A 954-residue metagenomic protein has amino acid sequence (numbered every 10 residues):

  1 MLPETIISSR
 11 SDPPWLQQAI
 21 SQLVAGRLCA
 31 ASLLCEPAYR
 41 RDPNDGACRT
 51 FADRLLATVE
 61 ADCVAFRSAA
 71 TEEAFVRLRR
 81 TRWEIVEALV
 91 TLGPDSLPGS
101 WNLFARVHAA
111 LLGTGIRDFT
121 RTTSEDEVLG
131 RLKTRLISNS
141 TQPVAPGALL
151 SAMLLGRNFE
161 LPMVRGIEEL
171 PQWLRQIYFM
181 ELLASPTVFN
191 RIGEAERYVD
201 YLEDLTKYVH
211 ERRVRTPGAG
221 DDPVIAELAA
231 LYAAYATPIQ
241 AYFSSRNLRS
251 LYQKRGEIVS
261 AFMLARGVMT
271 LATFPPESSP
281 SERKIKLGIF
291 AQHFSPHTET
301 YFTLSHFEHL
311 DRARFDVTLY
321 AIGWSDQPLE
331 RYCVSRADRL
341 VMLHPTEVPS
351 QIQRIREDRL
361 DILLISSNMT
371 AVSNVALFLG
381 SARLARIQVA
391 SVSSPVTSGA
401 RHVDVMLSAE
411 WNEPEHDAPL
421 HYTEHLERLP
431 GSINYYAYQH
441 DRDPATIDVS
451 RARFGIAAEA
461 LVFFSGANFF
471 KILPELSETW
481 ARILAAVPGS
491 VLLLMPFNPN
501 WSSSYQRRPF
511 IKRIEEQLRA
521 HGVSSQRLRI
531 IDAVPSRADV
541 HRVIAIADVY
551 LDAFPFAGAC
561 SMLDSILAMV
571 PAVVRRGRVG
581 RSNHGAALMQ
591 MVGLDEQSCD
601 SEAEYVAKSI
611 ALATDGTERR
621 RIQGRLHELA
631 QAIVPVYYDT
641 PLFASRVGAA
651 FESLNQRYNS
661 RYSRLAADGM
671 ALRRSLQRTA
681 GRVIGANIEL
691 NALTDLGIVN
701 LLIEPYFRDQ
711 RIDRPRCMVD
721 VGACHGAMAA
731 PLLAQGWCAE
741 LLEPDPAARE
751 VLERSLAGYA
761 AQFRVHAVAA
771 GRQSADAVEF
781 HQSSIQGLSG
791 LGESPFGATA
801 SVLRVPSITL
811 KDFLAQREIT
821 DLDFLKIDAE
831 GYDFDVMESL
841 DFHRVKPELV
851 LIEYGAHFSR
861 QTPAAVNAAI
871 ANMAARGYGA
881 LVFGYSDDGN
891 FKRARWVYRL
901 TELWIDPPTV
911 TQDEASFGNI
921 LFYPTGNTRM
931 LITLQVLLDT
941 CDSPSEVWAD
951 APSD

Functional and structural regions predicted by a protein language model:
M1-I456, E478, E516, H521-V523 (+5 more regions): Alpha-helical solenoid repeat scaffolds of the TPR/TPR-like class and their adjacent stem/linker regions that mediate
S8, R49, D668-D954: Phosphate/nucleotide-binding beta-alpha loop and adjacent structural elements of enzyme active sites
I285-A291, A457-L473: Conserved donor-binding/catalytic core segment of Leloir-type glycosyltransferases
H306-A313, E475-P488, S839-H843: Short hydrophobic signal-anchor/transmembrane segments that target glycosyltransferases and glycosylation machinery
F315-D316, A481-E515, R519: A conserved nucleotide-sugar
V317, L492, C738-L742: Short beta-strand element of Class I
M342-H344, F510, S525-S536, F554: Active-site donor-binding acidic/aromatic loop of nucleotide-activated sugar and phosphosugar transferases involved
P571-G580: Short hydrophobic beta-strand element within catalytic cores of glycosyltransferases and related nucleotide-activated
